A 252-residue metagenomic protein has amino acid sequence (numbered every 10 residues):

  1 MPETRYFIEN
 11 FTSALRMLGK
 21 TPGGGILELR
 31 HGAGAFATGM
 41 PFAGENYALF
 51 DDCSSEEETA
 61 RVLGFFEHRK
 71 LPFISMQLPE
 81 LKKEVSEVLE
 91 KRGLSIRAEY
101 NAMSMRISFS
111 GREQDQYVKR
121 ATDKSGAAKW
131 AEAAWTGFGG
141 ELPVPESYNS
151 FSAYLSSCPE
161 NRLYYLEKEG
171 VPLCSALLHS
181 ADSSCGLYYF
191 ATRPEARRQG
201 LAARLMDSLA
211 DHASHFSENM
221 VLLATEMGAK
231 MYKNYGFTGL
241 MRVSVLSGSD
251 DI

Functional and structural regions predicted by a protein language model:
M1-H68, L81-K82, Y148: N-terminal charged segments
P2-Y6, D52-S55, Y117-W130: A short beta-loop-alpha structural element at the N-terminal edge of CoA-dependent acyl/N-acetyltransferase catalytic
G19-L27, K70-P72, R97-E99, A153-Y164 (+1 more regions): A short helix-loop-beta-strand connector motif used in the catalytic cores of GNAT acetyltransferases and, in some
P41-N46, R97, L178-L187, R197: A conserved beta-turn-beta hairpin within the catalytic core of GNAT-like acetyltransferases that forms part
C53-Y117, T122, L222, L246-G248: Acyl-donor-binding surface of acyltransferase catalytic domains
E56-L63, T192, R198-D211: Conserved acetyl-CoA-binding loop-helix of GNAT-fold acetyltransferases
K82-I96, A203, E226-V243: Conserved active-site alpha-helix within GNAT-family acetyltransferase domains
P143-R193: A conserved beta-strand-loop-helix scaffold within acyl/acetyltransferase catalytic domains
